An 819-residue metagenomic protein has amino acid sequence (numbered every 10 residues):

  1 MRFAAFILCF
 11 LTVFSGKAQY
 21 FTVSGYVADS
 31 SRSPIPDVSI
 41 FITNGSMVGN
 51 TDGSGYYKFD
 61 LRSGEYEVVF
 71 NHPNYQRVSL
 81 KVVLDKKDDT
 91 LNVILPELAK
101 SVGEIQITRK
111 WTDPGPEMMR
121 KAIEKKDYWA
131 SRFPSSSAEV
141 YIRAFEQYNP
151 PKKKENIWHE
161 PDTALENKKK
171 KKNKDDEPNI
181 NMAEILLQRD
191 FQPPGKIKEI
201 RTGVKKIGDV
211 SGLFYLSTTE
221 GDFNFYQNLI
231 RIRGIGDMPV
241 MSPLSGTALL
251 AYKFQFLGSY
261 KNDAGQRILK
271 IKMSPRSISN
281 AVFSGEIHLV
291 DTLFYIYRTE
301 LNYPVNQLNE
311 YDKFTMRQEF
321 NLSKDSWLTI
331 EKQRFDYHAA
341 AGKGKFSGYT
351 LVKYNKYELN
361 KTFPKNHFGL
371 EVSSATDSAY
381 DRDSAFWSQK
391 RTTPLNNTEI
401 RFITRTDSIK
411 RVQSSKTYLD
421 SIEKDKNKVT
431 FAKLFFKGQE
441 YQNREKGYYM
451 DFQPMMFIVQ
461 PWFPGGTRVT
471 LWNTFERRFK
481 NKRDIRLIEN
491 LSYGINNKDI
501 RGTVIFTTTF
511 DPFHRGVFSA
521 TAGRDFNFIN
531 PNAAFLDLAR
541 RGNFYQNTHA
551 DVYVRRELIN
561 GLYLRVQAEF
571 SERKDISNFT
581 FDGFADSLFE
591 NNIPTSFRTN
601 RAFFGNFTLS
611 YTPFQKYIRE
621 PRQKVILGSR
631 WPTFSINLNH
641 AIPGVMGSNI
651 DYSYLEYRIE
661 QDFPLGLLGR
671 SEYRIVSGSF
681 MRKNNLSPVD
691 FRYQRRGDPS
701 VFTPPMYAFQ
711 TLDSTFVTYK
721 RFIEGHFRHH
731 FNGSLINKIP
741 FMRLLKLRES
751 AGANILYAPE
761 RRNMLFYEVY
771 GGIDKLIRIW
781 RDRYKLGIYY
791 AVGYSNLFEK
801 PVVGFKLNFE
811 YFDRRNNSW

Functional and structural regions predicted by a protein language model:
F21-D29, G55, V93, I107: A short, amphipathic beta-strand motif
F21-V23, D29-N44, S63: Short, ordered, surface-exposed loop/turn motifs in non-cytosolic proteins
V38-I42, V68, I107, A138 (+1 more regions): Hydrophobic beta-strand segments
G45-Y56: Short, acidic Ser/Thr/Gly-rich low-complexity loop/linker segments typical of extracellular and cell-surface proteins
E67-K81: A short, solvent-exposed loop/turn motif at the edges and junctions of modular extracellular/periplasmic domains
V83-K110: Extracellular beta-sheet/turn segments enriched in Thr/Pro/Gly and aliphatic residues
E104-I268, S274-V282, K343-G344, G348-Q460 (+6 more regions): Structured extracytoplasmic
P239-V240, G369-W819: Exposed, low-structure sequence patches enriched in small/polar residues
